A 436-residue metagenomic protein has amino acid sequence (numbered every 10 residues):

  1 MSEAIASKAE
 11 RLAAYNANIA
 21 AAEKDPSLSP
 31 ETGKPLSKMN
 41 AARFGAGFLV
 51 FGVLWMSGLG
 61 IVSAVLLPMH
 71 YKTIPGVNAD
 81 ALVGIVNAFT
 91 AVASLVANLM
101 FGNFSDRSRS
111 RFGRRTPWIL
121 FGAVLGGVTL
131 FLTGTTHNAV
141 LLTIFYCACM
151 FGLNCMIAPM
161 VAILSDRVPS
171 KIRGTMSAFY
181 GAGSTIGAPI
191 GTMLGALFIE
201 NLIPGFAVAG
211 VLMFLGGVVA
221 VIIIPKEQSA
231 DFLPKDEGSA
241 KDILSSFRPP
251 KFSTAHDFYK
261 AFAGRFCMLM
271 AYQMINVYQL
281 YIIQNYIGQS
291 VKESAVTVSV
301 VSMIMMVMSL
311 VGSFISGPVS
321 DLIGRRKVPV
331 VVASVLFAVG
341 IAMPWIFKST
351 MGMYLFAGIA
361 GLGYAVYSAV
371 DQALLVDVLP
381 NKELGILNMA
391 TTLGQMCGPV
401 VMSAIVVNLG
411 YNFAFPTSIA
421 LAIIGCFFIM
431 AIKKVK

Functional and structural regions predicted by a protein language model:
E3, E10-A42, E227-A263: Juxtamembrane intracellular "pre-TM" segments in multi-pass secondary transporters
P26-A91, Y259-G264, M268-Q289: Helix-loop boundary and gating motifs at the non-cytosolic
L67, C155-V168, V366-L379: Intracellular juxtamembrane helix-capping segments at the cytosolic ends of symmetry-related transmembrane helices
T90-S94, G174-A196, N388-P399: Glycine-rich segments within core transmembrane alpha-helices of 12-TM secondary carriers
N98-F112, G312-R325, V406: Helix-to-loop junctions at the C-terminal end of transmembrane segments in multipass secondary transporters
R114-T116, L197-M213, M402-A422: A membrane-interface helix-boundary motif in multi-pass transporters
R115-F131, V328-M343: Structural signature of the two symmetry-related core transmembrane helices
P380-N408: A late C-terminal transmembrane helix in Major Facilitator Superfamily
